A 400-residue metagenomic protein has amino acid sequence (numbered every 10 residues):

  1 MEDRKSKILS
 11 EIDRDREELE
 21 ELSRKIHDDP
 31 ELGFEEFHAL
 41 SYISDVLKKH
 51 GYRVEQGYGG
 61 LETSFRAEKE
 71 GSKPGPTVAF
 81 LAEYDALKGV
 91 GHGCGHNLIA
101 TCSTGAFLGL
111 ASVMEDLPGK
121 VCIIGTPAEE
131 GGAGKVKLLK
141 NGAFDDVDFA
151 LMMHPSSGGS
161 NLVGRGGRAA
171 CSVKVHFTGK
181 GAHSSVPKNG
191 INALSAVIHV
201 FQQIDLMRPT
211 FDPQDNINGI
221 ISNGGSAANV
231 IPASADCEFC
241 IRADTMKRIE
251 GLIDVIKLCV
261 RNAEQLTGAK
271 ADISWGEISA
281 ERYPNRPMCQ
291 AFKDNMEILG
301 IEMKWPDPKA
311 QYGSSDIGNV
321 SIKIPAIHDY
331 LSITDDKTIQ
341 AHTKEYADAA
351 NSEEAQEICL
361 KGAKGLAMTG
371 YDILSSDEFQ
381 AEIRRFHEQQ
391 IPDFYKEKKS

Functional and structural regions predicted by a protein language model:
E2, E21-K25, Y84-K88, H176-S184 (+3 more regions): A short small-residue
E2-P118, S315: Acidic/His- and Gly-rich active-site-bordering loop/insert found across diverse amide/peptide-bond hydrolases
R4, D15-L22, E35-V46, P76 (+20 more regions): General structural feature for long, well-ordered alpha-helical segments within catalytic domains of soluble enzymes
D29-G33, L87, A128, M246 (+1 more regions): Short strand->helix junction
T63-K69, D85-G93, N97-L98, S103-T104 (+2 more regions): Histidine/acidic-residue-rich, glycine-tolerant segments that coordinate divalent metal ions
G71-E83, G164-H176, T334-K344: Acidic-glycine-rich active-site phosphate/pyrophosphate-binding loop
I198-S400: Metal-dependent amide/peptide-bond hydrolase catalytic core, centered on the "pita-bread" metallohydrolase fold
